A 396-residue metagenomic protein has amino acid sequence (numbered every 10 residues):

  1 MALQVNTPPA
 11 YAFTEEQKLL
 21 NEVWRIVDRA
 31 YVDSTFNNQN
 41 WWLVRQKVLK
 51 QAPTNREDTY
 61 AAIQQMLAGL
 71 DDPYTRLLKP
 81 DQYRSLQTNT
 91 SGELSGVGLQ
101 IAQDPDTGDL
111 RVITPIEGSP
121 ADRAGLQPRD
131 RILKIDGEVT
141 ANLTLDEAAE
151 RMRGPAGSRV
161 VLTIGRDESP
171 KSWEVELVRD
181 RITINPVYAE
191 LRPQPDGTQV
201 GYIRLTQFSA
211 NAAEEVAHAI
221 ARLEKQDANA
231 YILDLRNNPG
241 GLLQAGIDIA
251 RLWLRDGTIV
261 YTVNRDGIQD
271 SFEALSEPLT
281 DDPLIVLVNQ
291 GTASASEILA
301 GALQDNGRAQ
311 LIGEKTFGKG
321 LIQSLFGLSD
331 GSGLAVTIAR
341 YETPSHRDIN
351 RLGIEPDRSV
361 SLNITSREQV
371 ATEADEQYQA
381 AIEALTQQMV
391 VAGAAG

Functional and structural regions predicted by a protein language model:
M1-P9: C-terminal segment of classical bacterial N-terminal signal peptides
F13, G92-K134, E138-A141, A210 (+1 more regions): PDZ/PDZ-like domain segments forming the peptide/carboxylate-binding groove, activating on the N-terminal beta-strands
E15-L20, V27, N40, V44 (+11 more regions): Stable alpha-helical elements in mature extracytoplasmic
W24-V32, Q46-P53, A62-T75, K134-G137 (+8 more regions): Sec-exported extracytoplasmic/periplasmic mature domains
T35-D109, R159-V161, D167-A189, V390-G396: Extended, small/polar residue-biased N-terminal targeting/export presequences and adjacent propeptide/linker tracts
R111, D122, Q127, D136-V139 (+2 more regions): Cleft-lining beta-strand/loop regions that shape enzyme active-site pockets
I349, S359-V360, E368-G396: Conserved functional hotspot residues or short segments at active or partner-binding sites across diverse domains
